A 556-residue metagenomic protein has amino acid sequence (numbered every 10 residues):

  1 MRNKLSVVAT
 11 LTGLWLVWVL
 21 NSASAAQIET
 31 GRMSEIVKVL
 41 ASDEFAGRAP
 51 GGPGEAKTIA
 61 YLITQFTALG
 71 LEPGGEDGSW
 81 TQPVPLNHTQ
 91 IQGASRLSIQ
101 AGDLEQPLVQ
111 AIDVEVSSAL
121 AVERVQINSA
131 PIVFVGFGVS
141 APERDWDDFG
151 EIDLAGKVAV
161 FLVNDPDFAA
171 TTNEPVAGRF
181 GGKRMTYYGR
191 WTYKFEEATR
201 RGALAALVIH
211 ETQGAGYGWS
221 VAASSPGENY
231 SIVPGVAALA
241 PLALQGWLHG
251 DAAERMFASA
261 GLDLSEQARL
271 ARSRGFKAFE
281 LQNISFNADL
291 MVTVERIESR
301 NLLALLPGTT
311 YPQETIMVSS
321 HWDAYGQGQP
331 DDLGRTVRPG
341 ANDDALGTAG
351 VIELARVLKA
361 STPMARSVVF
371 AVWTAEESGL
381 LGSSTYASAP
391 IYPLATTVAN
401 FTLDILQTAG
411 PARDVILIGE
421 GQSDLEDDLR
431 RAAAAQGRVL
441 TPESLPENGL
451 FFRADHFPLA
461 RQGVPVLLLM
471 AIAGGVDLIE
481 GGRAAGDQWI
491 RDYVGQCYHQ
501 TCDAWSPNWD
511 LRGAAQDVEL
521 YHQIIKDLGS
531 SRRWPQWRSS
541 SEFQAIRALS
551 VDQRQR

Functional and structural regions predicted by a protein language model:
A9-N21: Bacterial N-terminal signal peptides
N21-G75, A94, A252, P307 (+2 more regions): N-terminal hydrophobic or amphipathic helices/low-complexity stretches enriched in small/hydrophobic/Pro/Gly
A46-N173, E280-Q282, L290, V294 (+2 more regions): Noncatalytic luminal/extracellular "stalk/propeptide" segments of secretory-pathway proteins
L108-D113, R124-V125, G150, P234-S265 (+5 more regions): Metal-dependent peptidase/peptidase-like ectodomains
Q110-V236, P241-L244, T315, T336-P339 (+2 more regions): Extracellular/luminal Protease-associated
R200-Q213, Y217, S225-P226, S231-N301: Long, well-ordered, tryptophan-enriched scaffold segments
L302-L305, E314-A324, Q329-L380, Y521: Alpha-helical metal-binding/catalytic segments enriched in His/Glu/Asp
R356, V476-R547: His/Asp/Glu-rich mid-to-C-terminal helical/loop segments that flank catalytic regions of hydrolases
